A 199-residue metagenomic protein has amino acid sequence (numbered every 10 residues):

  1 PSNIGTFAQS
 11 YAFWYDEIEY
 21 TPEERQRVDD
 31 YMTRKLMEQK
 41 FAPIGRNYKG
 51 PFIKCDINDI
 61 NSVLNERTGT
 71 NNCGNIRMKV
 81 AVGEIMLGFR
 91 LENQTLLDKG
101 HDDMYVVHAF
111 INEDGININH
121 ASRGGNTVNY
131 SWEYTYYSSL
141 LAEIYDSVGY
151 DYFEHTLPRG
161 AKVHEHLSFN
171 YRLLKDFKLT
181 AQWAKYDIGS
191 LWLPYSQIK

Functional and structural regions predicted by a protein language model:
P1-G160: Aromatic-lined, polymer-binding surfaces characteristic of secreted/periplasmic polysaccharide-degrading enzymes
H155-K199: CBM-like carbohydrate-recognition segments
